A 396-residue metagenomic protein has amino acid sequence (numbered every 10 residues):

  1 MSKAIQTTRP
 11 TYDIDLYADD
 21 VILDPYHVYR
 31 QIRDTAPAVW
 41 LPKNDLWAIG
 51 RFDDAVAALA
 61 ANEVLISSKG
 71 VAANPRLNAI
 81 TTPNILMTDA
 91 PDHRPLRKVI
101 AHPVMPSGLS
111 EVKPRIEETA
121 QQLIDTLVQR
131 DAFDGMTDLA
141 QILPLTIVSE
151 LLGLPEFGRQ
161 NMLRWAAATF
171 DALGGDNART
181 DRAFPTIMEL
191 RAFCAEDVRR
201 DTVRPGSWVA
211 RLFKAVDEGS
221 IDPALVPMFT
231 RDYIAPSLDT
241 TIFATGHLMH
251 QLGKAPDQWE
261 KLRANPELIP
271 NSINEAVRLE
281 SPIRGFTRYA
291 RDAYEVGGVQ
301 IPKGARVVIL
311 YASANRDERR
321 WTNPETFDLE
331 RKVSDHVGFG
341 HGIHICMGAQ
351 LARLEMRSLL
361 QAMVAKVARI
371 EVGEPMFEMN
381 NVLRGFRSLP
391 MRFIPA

Functional and structural regions predicted by a protein language model:
M1-A396: Cytochrome P450
